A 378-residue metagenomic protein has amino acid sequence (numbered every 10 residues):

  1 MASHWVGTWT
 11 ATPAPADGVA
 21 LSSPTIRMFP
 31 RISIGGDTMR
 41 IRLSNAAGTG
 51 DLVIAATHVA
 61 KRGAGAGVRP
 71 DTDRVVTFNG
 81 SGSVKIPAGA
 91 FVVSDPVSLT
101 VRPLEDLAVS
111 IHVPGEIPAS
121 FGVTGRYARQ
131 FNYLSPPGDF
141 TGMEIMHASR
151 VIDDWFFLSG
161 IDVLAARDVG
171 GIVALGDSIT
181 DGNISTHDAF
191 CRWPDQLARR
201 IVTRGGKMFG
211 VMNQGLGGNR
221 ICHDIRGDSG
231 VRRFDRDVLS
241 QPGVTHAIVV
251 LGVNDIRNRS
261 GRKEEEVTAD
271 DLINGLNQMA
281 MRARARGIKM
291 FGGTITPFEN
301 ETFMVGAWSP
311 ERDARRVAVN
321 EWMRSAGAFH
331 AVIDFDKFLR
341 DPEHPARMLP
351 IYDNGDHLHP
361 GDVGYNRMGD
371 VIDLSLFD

Functional and structural regions predicted by a protein language model:
M1-L175, S185-D188, T203-G206, F377-D378: N-terminal secretory targeting modules
A119-T124, N183-F190, C222-R226, R259-R262 (+2 more regions): Short, solvent-exposed loop/turn and secondary-structure capping segments
S159-D168, A189-T203, R226-G243, Q278-R282: Short amphipathic alpha-helices and their capping/turn segments at secondary-structure boundaries
V169-D195, G217-R220: Catalytic nucleophile-elbow at a beta strand-turn-alpha helix junction centered on a G-D-S/GDSL motif, marking
G171-G176, T180, F209-G215, T245-V250 (+4 more regions): Structural recognition of the beta-strand scaffold that forms the well-ordered cores of secreted hydrolase catalytic
S185, L216-D271: Oxyanion-hole/transition-state-stabilizing segment in secreted/luminal serine hydrolases and related acyltransferases
V231, R257-R259, T296-D378: Catalytic His-Asp segment of secreted/periplasmic serine-dependent ester chemistry enzymes
N254-N258, K263-N277, R284, F291 (+2 more regions): C-terminal soluble interaction/assembly domains
